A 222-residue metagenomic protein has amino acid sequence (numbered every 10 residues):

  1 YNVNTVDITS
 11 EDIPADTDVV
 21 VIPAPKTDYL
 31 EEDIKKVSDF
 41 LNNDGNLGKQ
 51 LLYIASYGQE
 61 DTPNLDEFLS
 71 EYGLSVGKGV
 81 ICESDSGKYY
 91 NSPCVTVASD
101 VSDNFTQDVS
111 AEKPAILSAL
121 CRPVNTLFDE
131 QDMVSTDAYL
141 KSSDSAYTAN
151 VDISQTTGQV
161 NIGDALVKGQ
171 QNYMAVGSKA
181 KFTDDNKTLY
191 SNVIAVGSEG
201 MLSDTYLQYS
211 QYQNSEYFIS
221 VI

Functional and structural regions predicted by a protein language model:
Y1, T5-I222: Acidic, S/T/G-rich, low-cysteine, solvent-exposed domains in lumenal/extracellular/periplasmic regions of secretory
